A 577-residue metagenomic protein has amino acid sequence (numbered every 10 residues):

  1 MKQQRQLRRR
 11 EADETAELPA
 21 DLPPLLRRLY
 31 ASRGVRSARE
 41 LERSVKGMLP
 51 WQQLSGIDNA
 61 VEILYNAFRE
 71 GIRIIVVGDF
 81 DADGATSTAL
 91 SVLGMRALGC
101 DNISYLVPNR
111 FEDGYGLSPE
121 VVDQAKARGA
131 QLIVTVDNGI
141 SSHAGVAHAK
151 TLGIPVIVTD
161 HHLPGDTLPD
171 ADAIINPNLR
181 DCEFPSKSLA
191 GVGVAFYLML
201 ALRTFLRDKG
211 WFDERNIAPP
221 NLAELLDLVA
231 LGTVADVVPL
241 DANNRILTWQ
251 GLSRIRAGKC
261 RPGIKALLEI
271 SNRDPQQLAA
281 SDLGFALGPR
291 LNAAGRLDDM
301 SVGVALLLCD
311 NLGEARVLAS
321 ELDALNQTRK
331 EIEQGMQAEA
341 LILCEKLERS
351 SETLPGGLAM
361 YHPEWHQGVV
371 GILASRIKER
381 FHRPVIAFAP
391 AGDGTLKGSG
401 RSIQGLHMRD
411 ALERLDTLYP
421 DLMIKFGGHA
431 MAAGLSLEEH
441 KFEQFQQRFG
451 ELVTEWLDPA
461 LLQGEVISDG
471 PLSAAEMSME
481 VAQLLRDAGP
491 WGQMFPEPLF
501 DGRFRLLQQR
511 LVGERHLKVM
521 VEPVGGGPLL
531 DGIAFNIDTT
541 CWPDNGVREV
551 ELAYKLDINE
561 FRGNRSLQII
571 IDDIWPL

Functional and structural regions predicted by a protein language model:
K2, R9-Q131, L152-G153, T204-Q444 (+2 more regions): Hydrophobic helix-and-loop "lid/oligomerization" segment in the mid-to-C-terminal part of catalytic domains
Q3, R69-E70, E314-M360, D393 (+2 more regions): Mid-to-C-terminal polyanion-binding domains and interfaces
Y30, V134, N292, L485 (+1 more regions): A residue-level signal for conserved active-site and pocket-lining positions in enzyme catalytic cores
N66, D166-N176, I264, V521-P528: Acidic-glycine-rich active-site phosphate/pyrophosphate-binding loop
L90, D170-D213, L225-V229, G428: Short alpha-helices
Q131, D172, E551: Conserved acidic residues
V136-V192: Histidine/acidic-residue-rich, glycine-tolerant segments that coordinate divalent metal ions
A144-H148, L373, E480: A short acidic, amphipathic alpha-helical/loop segment
